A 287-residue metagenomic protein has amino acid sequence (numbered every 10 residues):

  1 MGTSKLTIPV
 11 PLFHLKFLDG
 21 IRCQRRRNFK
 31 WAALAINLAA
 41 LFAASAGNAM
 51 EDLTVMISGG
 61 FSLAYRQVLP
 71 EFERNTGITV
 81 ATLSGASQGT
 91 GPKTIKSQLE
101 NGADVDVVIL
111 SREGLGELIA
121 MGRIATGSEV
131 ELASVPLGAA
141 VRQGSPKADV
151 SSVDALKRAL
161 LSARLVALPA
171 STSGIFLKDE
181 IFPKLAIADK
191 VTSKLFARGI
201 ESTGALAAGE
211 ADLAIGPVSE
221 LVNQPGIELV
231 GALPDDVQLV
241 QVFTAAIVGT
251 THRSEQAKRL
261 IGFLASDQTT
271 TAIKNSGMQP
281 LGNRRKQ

Functional and structural regions predicted by a protein language model:
S4-L6, L229: Residue-level detector of alpha-helical hydrophobic segments embedded in or interacting with membranes
L6-I8, F13-A35: Bacterial N-terminal signal peptides that target proteins for export
K16, N48-A49: Exposed, low-complexity/repetitive linear segments and helix-based recognition motifs, biased toward charged/polar
A33-A43: Bacterial N-terminal signal peptides
A49-K93, E100-D104, R112-E113, E117-M121 (+3 more regions): Exported/periplasmic ABC-transporter solute-binding proteins
I109: Phosphate-/polyanion-interacting regions in eukaryotic proteins
